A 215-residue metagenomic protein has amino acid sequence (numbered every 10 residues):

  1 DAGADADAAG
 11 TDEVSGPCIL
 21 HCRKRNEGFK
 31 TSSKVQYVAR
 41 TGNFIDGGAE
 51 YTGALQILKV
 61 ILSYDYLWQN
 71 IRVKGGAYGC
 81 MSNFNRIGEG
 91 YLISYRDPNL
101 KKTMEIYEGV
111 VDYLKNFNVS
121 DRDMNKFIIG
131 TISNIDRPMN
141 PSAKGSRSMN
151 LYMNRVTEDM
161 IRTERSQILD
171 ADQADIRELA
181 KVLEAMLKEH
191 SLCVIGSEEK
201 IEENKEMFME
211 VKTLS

Functional and structural regions predicted by a protein language model:
D1-G3, L62, V111, A180-L183: Hydrophobic, Leu/Ile/Phe/Ala-enriched alpha-helical segments that form helix-helix packing faces
D1-Q36, E199-S215: An aromatic/glycine/proline-enriched structural segment found at the starts of mature extracellular/organellar domains
D5, I161-E164, E178: C-terminal structured domain segments
N26-G28, L67-W68, Y78-M81, R177-L183: Generic recognition of flexible, low-complexity loop/linker segments
V35-I57, S63-Q173, K188-G196: M16 family metallopeptidases and their MPP-like homologs
D170-S215: In a subset of proteins, long, contiguous C-terminal domains/tails are tracked
